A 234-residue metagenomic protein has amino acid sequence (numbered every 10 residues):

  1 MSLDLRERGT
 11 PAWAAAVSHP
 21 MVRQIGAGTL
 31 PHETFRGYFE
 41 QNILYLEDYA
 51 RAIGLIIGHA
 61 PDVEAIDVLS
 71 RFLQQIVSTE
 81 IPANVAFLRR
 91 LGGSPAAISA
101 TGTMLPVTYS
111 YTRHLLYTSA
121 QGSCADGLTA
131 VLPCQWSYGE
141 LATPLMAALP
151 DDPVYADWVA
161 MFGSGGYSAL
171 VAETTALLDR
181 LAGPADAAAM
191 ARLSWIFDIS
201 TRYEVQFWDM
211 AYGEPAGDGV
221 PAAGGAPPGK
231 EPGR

Functional and structural regions predicted by a protein language model:
M1-L5, H114-Y117, Q206-D209: Hydrophobic alpha-helical segments
M1-V22, G165-A176: Acidic, low-complexity proline/glycine-rich segments
T10-A15, L30-H59, S78-T79, T129-G139 (+1 more regions): Alpha-helical bundle segments that constitute or directly flank the non-heme di-iron/ferroxidase center
M21-A27, L115-Y117, R180-A187: Short, charged/polar, low-complexity loop and linker segments that flank or interrupt alpha-helical bundles
I66-G166, D198, R202: Active-site-proximal alpha-helical scaffolds that flank and shape metal-associated catalytic sites
Y167-F197: Long amphipathic all-alpha helical oligomerization modules
R192-P221, R234: Acidic, carboxylate-rich catalytic segments that either coordinate divalent cations
G224-R234: Long, low-complexity, intrinsically disordered segments
